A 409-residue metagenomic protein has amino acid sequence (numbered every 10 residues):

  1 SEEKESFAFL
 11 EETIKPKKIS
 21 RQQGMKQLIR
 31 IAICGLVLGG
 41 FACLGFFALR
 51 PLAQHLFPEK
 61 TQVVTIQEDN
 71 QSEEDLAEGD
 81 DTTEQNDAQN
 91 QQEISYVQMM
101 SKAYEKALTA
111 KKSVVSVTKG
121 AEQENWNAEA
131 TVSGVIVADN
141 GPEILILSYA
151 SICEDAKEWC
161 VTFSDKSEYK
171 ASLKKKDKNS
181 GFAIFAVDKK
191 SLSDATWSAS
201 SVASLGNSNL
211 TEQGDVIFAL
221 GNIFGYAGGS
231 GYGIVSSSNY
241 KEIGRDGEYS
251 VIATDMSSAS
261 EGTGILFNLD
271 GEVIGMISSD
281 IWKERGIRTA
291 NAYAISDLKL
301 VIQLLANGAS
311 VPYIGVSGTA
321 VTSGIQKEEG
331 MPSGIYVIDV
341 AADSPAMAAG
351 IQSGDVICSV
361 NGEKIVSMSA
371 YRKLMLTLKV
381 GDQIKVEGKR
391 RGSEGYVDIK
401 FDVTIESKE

Functional and structural regions predicted by a protein language model:
S1-L10: N-terminal targeting leaders characterized by basic, low-complexity, disordered sequences that direct proteins
E11-R21, M25, I29-R30, A48-D139 (+2 more regions): N-terminal activation segment of mature serine protease catalytic domains
K26, K190-A203, G231-N291, K327-A341: Active-site region of chymotrypsin-like
F46, T118, I144-Y149, L210-I223 (+5 more regions): Active-site-proximal beta-strands of protease catalytic cores
F57-P58, E84-I94, V216, M276-S323 (+1 more regions): Interdomain regulatory linker/hinge segments that flank or connect interaction modules in polarity/junction/synaptic
E124-N127, K176-S180, S191-A195, S237-A253 (+3 more regions): Gly/Ser-enriched beta-turn/beta-hairpin loop segments
A138-G221, Y226, M256, S260 (+4 more regions): Conserved active-site neighborhood of the chymotrypsin/trypsin-like protease fold
A306-S359, E363-L374, E387-E409: PDZ/PDZ-like groove recognition
